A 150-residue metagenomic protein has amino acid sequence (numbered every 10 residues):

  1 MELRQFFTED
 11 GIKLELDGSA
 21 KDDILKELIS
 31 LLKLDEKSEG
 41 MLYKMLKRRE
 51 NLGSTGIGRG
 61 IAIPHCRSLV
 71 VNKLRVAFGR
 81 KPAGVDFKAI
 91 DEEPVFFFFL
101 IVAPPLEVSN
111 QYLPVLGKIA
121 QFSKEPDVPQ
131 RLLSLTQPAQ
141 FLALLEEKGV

Functional and structural regions predicted by a protein language model:
M1-V150: Cytosolic covalent-transfer regions centered on His/Cys nucleophiles that carry phosphoryl or persulfide groups
